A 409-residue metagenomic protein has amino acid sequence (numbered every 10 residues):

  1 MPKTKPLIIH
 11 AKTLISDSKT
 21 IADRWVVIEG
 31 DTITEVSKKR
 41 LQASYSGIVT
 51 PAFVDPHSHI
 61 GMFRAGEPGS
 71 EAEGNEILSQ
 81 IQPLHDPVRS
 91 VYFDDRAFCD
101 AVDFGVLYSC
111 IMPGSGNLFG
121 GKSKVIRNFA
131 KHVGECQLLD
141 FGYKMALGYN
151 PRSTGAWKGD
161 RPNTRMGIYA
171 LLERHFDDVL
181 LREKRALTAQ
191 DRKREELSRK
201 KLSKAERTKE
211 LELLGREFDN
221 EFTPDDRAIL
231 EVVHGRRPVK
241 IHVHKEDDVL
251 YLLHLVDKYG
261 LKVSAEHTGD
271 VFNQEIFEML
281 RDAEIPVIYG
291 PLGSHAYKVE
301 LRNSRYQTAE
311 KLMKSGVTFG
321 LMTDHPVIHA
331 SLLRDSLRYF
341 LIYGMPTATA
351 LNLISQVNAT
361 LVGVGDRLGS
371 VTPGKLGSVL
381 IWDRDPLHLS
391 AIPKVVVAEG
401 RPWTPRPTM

Functional and structural regions predicted by a protein language model:
M1-K39, G47-V49: N-terminal metal-binding scaffold of metallo-dependent hydrolase/deaminase domains
L7-I9, S37-V88, D103: Replace "His-x-His-based motif
A11-K12, I21-R24, T360, T372-M409: C-terminal cap of metal-dependent C-N hydrolases
K12, V26, D31, S46 (+9 more regions): Divalent metal-coordination and catalytic microenvironments
A65-G66, A72-L84, P238, G290-S294 (+1 more regions): His/Asp/Glu-enriched, well-ordered alpha-helical/loop segment that forms or immediately abuts the divalent-metal
G66-V91, H132, E196-L214, F218-D219 (+1 more regions): Active-site gating loops and adjacent loop-to-helix segments of metal-dependent hydrolytic enzymes
F104-K262: Polyanionic/metal-chelating signatures
V256-V263, L280-I288, G316-T318: Glycine-enriched alpha-helix->loop->beta-strand junction motifs that scaffold or abut catalytic
